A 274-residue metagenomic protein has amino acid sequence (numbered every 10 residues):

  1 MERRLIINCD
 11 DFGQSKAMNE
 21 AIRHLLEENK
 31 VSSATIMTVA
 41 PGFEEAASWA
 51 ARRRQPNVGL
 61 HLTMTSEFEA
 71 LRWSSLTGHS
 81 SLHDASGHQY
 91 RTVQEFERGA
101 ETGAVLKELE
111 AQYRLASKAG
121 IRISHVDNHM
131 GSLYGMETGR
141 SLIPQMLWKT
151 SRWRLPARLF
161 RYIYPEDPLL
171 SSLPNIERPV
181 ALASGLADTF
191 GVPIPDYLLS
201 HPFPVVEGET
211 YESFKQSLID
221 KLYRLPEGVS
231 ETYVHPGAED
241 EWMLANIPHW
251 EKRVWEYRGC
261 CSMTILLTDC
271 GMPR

Functional and structural regions predicted by a protein language model:
M1-I6, K16-S33, M37-P56, E69-A119 (+2 more regions): Terminal accessory/targeting
C9-F12: DG-centered beta-turn motif at the end of beta-strands
Q14, L115, M130-S132: Hydrophobic side chains within alpha-helical segments
V58-T65: N-terminal low-complexity, intrinsically disordered segments
H61, H129, H235: Histidine-centered divalent metal-coordination motifs
I123-L133: Short acidic, glycine-rich surface-loop motifs adjacent to enzyme active sites
